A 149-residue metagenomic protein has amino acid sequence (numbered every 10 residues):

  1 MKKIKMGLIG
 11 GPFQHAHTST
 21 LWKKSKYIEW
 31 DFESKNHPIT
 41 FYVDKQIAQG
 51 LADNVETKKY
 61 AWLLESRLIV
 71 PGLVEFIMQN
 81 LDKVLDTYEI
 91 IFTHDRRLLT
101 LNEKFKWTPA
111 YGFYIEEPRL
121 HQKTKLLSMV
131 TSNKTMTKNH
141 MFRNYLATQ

Functional and structural regions predicted by a protein language model:
M1-Q149: Nucleotide-sugar donor-binding catalytic core of glycosyltransferases
